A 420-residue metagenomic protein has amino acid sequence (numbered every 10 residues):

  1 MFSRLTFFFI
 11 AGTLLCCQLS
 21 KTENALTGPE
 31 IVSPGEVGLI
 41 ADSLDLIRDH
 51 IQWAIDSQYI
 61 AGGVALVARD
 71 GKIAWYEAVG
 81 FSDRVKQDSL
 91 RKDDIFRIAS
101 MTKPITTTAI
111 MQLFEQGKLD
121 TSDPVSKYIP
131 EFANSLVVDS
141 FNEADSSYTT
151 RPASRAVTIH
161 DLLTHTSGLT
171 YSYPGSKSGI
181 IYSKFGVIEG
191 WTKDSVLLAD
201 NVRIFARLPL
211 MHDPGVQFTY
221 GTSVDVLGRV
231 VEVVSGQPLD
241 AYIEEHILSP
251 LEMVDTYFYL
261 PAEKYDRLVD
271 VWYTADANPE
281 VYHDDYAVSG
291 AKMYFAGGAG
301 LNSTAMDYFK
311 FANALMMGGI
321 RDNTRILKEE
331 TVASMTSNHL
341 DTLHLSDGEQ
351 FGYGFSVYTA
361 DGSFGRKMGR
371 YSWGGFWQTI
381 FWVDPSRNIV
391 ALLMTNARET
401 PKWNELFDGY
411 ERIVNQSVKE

Functional and structural regions predicted by a protein language model:
F2-F8: Sec-dependent signal peptide recognition, specifically the positively charged N-region followed immediately by
L15-C16: C-terminal motif of bacterial Sec signal peptides marking the signal peptidase cleavage site
L19, M317, R321, T331 (+3 more regions): Short, gly/Ser/Thr-rich active-site loops of penicillin-recognizing serine hydrolases
A25-G35: Acidic/histidine-rich, surface-exposed loop or edge segments in extracytoplasmic proteins
G35-I98, K118-D120, V137-N142, D284-Y286 (+1 more regions): Short, conserved catalytic-motif segment at the N-terminal edge
I51, G71, F96-I129, A133-N134 (+3 more regions): Active-site SXXK
S135-M368: Short, surface-exposed loop or secondary-structure junction motifs that flank catalytic or metal-binding residues
G374-E420: Structured C-terminal helix/loop/strand segments within mature extracytoplasmic catalytic/sensor domains
